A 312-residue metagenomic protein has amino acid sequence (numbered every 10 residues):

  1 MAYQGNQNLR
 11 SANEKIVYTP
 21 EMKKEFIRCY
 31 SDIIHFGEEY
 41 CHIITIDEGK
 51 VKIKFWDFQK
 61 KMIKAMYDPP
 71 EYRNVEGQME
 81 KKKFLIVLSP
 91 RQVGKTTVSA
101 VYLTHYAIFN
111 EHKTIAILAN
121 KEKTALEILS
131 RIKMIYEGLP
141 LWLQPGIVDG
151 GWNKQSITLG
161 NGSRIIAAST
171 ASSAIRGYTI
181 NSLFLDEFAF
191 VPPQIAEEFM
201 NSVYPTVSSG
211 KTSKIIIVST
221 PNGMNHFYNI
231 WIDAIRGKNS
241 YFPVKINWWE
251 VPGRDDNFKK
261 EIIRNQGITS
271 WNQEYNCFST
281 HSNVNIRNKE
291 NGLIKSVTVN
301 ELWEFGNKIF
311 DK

Functional and structural regions predicted by a protein language model:
A2-S279, K289, L293-S296, F305 (+1 more regions): Phosphate/NTP-binding elements of NTP-utilizing enzymes
V284: GGW-centered surface loops in extracellular recognition modules
V299: Short basic/aromatic-enriched segments
